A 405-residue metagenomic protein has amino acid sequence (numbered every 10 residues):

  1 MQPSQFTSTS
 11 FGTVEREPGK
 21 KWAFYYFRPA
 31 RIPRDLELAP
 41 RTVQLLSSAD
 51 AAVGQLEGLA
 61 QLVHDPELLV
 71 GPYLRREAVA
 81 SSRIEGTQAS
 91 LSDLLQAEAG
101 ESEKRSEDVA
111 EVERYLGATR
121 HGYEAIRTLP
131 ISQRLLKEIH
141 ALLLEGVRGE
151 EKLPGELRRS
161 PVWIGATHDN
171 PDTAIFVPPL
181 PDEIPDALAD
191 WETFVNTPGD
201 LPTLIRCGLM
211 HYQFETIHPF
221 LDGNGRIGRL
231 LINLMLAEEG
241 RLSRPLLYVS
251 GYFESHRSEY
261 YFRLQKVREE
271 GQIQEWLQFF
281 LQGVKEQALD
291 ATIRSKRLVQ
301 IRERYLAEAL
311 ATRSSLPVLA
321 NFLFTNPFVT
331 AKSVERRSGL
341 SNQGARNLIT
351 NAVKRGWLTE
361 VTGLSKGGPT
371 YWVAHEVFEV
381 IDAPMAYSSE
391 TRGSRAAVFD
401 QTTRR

Functional and structural regions predicted by a protein language model:
M1-R405: FIC/Doc superfamily catalytic core
